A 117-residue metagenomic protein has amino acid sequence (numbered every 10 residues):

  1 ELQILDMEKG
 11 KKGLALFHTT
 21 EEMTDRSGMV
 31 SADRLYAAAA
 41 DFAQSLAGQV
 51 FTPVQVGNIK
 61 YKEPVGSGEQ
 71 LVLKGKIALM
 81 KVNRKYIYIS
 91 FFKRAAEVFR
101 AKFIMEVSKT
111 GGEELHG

Functional and structural regions predicted by a protein language model:
E1, V65-S67, A78-G117: HotDog/MaoC-like acyl-thioester-processing domains
E1-G10, S27, A40, L46 (+4 more regions): Long, compositionally biased, intrinsically disordered segments
E1-T24, S108-G117: Non-catalytic linker/capping segments at the edges of enzyme domains
M7, F51-P53, K81, A95: A generic structural signal for short, solvent-exposed coil/turn residues that cap or connect secondary-structure
K9-L16, Q70-V72, Y86, R100: Intrinsic-disorder/low-complexity, polar/charged segments enriched in Ser/Thr/Lys/Arg/Asp/Glu/Gln
K11-Q49, P53: A conserved, well-ordered hydrophobic junction motif at loop->secondary-structure transitions
S27, A47, F51, Q55 (+4 more regions): Short linear functional motifs in flexible/disordered or boundary regions
A40-I77: Hydrophobic beta-strand-centered segment that forms part of the acyl-chain substrate-binding groove
